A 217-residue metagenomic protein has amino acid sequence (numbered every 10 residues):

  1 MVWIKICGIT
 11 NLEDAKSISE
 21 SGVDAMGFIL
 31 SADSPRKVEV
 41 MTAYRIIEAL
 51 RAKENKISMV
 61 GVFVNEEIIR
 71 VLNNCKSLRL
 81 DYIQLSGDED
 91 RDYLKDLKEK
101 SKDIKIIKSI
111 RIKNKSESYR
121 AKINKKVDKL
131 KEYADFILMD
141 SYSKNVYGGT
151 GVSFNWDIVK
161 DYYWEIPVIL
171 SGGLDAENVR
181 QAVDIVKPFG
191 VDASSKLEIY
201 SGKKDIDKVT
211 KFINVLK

Functional and structural regions predicted by a protein language model:
M1-K5: Extreme N-terminal starter segment of soluble prokaryotic enzymes
C7-T10, P35, F63, S86-E89 (+2 more regions): Structured beta->alpha junctions
E13-E20, K122-Y133, R180-V183: Short amphipathic alpha-helices and their capping/turn segments at secondary-structure boundaries
I18, I83, I137, N155 (+3 more regions): Conserved, mostly hydrophobic/aromatic
A25, I29-S34, T42, I47-V62 (+1 more regions): Conserved anion-binding
M41-L50, K95-L97, V183, S194-K217: C-terminal helical cap(s) of enzyme catalytic domains, especially alpha/beta-barrels
R79-L80, P188-V191: Proline-aspartate-enriched helix->loop->beta-strand connector
I169-D184, E198: A C-terminal functional module that forms or caps the active site or interfaces directly with catalytic machinery
